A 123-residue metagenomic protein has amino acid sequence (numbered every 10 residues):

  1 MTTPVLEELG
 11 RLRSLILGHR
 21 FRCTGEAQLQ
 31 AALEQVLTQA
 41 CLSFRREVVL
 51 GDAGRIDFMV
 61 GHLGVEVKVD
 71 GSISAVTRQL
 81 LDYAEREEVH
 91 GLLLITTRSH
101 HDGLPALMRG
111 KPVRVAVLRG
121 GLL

Functional and structural regions predicted by a protein language model:
M1-V49: Acidic-basic catalytic patches of nuclease active cores, encompassing PD-(D/E)XK and other metal-cofactor nuclease
P4, L50-G51, T97-L123: Domain-level recognition of nuclease-like catalytic cores that cleave nucleotide substrates
R11, E26, Q30, F58 (+2 more regions): Localized chelating/binding microdomains that coordinate divalent metal ions or stabilize phosphate-bearing
V49-G61: Catalytic centers of nucleases
F58-G71, Y83: Conserved catalytic cores of phosphodiester-cleaving nucleases, focusing on short active-site segments
K68-L81, D102-G103: Active-site-adjacent loop/helix micro-motif of nuclease/hydrolase catalytic cores
D82-H90: Arginine/glycine-rich "motif VI" loop of SF2 helicases in the C-terminal RecA-like domain
G91-T96: Acidic beta-strand-to-loop metal/phosphate-binding motif
